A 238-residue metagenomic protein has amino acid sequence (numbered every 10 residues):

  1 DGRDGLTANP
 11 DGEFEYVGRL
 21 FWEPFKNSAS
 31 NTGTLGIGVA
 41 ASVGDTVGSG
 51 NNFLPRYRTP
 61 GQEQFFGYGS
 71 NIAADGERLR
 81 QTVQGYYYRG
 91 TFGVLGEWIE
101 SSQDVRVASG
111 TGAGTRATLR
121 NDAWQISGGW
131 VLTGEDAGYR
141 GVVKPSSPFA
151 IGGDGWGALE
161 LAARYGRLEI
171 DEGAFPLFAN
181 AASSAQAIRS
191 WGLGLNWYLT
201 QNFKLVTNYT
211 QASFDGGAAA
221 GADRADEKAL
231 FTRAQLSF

Functional and structural regions predicted by a protein language model:
D1-T46: Aromatic- and glycine-enriched pocket-lining scaffold segments that form the walls of small-molecule binding clefts
G33, A41, G48-F238: Outer-membrane beta-barrel pore domains
